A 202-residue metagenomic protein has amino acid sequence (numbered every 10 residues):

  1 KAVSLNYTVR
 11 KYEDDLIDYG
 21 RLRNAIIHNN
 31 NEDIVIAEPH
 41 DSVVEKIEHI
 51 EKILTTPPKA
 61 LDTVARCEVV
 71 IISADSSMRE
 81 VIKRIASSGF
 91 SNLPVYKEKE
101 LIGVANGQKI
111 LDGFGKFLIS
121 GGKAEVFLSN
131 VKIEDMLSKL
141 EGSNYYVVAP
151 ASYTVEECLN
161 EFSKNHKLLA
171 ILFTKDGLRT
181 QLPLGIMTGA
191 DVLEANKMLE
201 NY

Functional and structural regions predicted by a protein language model:
S4-P58: Charge-enriched, short contiguous segments at helix-coil
Y12, S77-M78, T154-C158: Amphipathic coiled-coil/heptad-repeat helices and related helical stalk/stem segments that mediate oligomerization
D15, R21-A37, A86-V126: Acidic (E/D-rich), amphipathic helical modules within compact regulatory domains
I50-E68, N106-L168, T188-Y202: Tandem CBS (Bateman) regulatory domains
T56-S91, G107: Surface-exposed beta-loop interaction hotspot
I85-S87, L93-I110, F162-H166, I171-V192: A glycine-centered beta-loop-beta connector
